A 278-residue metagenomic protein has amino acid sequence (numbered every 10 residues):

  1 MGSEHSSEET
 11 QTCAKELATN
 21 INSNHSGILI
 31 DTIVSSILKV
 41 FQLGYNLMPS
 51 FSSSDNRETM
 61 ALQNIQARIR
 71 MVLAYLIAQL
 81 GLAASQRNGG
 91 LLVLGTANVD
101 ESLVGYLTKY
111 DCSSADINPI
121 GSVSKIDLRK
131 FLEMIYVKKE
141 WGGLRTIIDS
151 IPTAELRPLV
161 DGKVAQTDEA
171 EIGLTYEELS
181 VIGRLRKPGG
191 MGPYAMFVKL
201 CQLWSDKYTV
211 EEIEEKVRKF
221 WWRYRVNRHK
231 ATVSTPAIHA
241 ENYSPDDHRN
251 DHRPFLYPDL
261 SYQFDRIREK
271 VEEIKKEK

Functional and structural regions predicted by a protein language model:
M1-K278: ATP/NTP-dependent adenylation/nucleotidyl-transfer catalytic domains that generate, transfer, or process NMP-activated
